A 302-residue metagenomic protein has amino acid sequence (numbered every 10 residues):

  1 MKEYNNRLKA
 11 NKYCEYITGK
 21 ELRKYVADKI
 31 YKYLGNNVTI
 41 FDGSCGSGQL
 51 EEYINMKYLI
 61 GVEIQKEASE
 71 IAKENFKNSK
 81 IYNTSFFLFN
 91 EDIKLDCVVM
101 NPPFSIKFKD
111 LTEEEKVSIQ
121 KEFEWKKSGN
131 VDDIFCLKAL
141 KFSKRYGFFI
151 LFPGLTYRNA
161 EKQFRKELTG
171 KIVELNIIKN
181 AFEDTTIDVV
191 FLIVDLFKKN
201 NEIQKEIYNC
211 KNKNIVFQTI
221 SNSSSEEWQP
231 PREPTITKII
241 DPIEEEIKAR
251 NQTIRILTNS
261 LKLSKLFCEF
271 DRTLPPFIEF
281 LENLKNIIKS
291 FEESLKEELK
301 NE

Functional and structural regions predicted by a protein language model:
M1-G35, Q49-L50, N251-E302: S-adenosyl-L-methionine
V26-Y33, T39-I54, Q65, T84-L88 (+6 more regions): Conserved proline-anchored active-site loop of SAM-dependent methyltransferases that bridges a beta-strand
Y58-E63: Conserved SAM-binding motif I beta-strand of class I
A72-K73: Conserved SAM-binding loop
S79: Short, conserved active-site loop motifs that form the nucleotide-linked donor/cofactor pocket
Y82-S85, N176: Short loop/edge segments at beta-strand edges and connector loops that shape dinucleotide/nucleotide cofactor-binding
K126-I193: Conserved Class I SAM-dependent methyltransferase catalytic core
D184-K248: Flexible, glycine-/basic-rich loop-and-beta segments that form/coincide with the SAM-dependent methyltransferase
